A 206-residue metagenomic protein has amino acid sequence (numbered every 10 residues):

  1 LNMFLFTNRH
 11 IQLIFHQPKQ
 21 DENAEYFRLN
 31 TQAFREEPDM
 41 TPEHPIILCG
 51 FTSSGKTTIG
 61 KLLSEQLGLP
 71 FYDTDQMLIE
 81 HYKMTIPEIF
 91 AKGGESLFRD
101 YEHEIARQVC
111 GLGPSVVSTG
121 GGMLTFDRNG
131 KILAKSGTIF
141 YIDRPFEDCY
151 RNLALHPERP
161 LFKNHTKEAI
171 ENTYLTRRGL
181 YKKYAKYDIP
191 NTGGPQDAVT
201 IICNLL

Functional and structural regions predicted by a protein language model:
E37-E43, L62, Q66, L112 (+1 more regions): NTP-dependent small-molecule kinase module
L48: Hydrophobic anchor at the beta1->P-loop junction of P-loop NTPases
F51: P-loop (Walker A) phosphate-binding loop of NTP-binding proteins
S54: ATP-binding Walker
T57: Walker A/P-loop
E65-H103: Conserved substrate/cofactor phosphate-moiety recognition/catalytic segment in nucleotide-dependent phosphotransferases
L97-T138, I142: Glycine-rich phosphate-binding loop used to anchor ATP phosphates in small-molecule kinases, encompassing both
S136-G179: A glycine- and Lys/Arg-enriched "phosphate-lid" helix/loop adjacent to the NTP-binding pocket of small-molecule kinases
